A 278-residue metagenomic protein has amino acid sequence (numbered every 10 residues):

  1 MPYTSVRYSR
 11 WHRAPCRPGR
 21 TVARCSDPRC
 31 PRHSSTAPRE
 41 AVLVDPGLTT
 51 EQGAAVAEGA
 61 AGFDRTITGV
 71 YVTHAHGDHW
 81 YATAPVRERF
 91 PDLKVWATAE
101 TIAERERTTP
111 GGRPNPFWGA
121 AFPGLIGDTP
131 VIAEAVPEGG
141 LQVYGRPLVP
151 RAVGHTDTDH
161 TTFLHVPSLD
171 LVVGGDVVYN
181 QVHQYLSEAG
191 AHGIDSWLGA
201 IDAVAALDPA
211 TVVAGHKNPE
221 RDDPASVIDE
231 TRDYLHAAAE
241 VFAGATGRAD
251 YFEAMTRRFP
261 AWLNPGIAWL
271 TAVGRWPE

Functional and structural regions predicted by a protein language model:
M1-E40, E51: Zn-dependent metallo-beta-lactamase
M1-R10, V42-D45, P147-V153, V172-D176: Active-site-proximal beta-strand elements of phosphoester/diester hydrolases
S35, D45, A60, H74 (+6 more regions): Divalent metal-coordination and catalytic microenvironments
R39-E40, R65-T68, P91-L93, R146 (+2 more regions): Loop/turn elements at helix/coil->beta-strand transitions in domains of secreted/extracellular proteins
A41, L48, G140, V153-D229 (+2 more regions): Metallo-beta-lactamase
E51-A97: Active-site metal-binding motif and surrounding structural segment of the metallo-beta-lactamase
A103-G154, T158-H160, P167-S168, I201 (+1 more regions): Metallo-beta-lactamase
E104, A205-T211, N218-E278: Accessory terminal helices/loops
